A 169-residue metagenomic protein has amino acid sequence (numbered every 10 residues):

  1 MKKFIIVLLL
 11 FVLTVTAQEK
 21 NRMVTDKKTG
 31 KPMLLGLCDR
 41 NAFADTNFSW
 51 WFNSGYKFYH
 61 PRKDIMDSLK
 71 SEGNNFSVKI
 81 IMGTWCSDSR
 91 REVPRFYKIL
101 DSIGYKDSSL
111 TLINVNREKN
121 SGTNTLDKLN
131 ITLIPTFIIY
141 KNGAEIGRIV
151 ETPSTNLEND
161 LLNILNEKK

Functional and structural regions predicted by a protein language model:
M1-N21: Bacterial Sec-dependent N-terminal signal peptides
Q18-E72, L162-K169: Non-globular targeting/processing and membrane-anchoring segments
K70-V78, R95-L112: Conserved helix-turn-beta segment immediately C-terminal to the redox Cys motif in thioredoxin-like folds
K79-T84, D107-S121: Thiol-based oxidoreductase modules, predominantly thioredoxin-like and allied folds used for disulfide exchange
T84-E92: Conserved redox-active cysteine motifs that mediate thiol-disulfide chemistry, especially di-cysteine Cys-X(1-2)-Cys
E118-T132: Short Fe-S-cluster ligation motifs
L133, I139-K169: Non-catalytic, surface beta->alpha helical segment in thiol-disulfide oxidoreductase systems
